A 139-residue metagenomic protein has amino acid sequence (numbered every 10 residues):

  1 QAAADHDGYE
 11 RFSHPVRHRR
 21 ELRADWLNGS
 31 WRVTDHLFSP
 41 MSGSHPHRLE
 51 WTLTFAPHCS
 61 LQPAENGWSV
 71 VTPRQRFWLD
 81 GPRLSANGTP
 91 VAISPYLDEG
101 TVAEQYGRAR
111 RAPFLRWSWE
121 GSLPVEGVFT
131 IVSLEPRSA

Functional and structural regions predicted by a protein language model:
Q1-A139: CBM-like, beta-strand-rich accessory domains located in the C-terminal region of large, secreted polysaccharide-active
